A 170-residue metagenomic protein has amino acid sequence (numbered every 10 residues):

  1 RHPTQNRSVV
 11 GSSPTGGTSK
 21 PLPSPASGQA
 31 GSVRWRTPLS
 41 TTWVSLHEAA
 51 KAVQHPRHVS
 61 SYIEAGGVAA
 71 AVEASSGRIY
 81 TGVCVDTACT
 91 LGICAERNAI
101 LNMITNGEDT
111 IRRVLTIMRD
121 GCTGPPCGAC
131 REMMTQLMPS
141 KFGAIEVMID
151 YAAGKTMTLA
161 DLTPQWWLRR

Functional and structural regions predicted by a protein language model:
H2-Q5, Q29: Low-complexity, intrinsically disordered or signal/transmembrane-proximal segments
V10-S13, T18, P25-R36: Short, positively charged low-complexity motifs
R34-S60, E108-R170: C-terminal binding/interaction regions
Y62-A74: Short beta-strand scaffold segments in enzyme catalytic cores
R78-I79: Hydrophobic "anchor" residues
V83-R97: Compact, glycine-rich, soluble single-domain proteins
C94, N98, A129-E132: Short amphipathic alpha-helical face segments that pack within enzyme cores and frequently flank/anchor catalytic
A95-L115: Short, solvent-exposed cationic patches
